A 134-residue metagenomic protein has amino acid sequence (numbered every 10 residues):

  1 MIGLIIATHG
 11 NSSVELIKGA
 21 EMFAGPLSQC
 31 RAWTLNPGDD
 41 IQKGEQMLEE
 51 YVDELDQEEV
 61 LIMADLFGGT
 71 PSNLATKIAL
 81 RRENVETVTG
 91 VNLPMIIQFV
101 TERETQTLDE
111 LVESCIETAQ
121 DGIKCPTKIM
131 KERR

Functional and structural regions predicted by a protein language model:
M1-R134: N-terminal loops that bind phosphate or other acidic moieties and the adjacent beta-alpha structural core
